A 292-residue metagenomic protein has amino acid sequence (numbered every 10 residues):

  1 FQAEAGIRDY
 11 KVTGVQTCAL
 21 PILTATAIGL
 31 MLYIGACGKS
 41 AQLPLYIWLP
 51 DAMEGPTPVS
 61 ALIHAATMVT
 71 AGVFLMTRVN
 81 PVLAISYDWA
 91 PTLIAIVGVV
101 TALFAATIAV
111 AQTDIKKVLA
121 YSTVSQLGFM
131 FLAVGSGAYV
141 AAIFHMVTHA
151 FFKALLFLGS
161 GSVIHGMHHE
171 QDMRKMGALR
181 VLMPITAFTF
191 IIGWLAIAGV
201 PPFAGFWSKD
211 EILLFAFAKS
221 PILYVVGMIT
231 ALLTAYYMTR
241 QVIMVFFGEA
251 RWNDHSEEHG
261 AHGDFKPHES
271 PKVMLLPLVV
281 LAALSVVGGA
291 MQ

Functional and structural regions predicted by a protein language model:
F1-C18: Single conserved hydrophobic/aromatic residue that forms the stacking wall/gate of nucleotide- or nucleobase-binding
V15, A19-S270, A290: Hydrophobic transmembrane alpha-helices and their helix-loop junctions in integral membrane proteins
G193-I197, P277-Q292: Hydrophobic alpha-helical membrane-insertion segments
V273: Conserved phosphate/pyrophosphate-binding and hydrolysis machinery centered on Walker-type P-loop NTPases, extending
